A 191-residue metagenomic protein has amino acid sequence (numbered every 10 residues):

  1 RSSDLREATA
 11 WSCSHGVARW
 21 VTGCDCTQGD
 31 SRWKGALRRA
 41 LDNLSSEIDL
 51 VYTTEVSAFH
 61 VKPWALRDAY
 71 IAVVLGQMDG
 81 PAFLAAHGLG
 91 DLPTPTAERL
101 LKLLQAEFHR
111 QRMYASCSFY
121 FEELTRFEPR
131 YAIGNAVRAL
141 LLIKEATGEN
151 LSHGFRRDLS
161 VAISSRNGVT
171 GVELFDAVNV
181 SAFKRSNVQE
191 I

Functional and structural regions predicted by a protein language model:
L5-A10, G23-C26: N-terminal regions that are enriched for targeting/export leaders and immediately downstream pro/stem segments
R6-T9, A18, C117: Aromatic- and acid-rich polysaccharide-binding/catalytic face of secreted or lumenal carbohydrate-active enzymes
W20-L44: Charged, amphipathic alpha-helical linkers/stalks
L37-I48, F155, L159: Generic hydrophobic, helix-prone segments enriched in Leu/Val/Ile
Y52: Conserved acidic
S57-I191: Histidine-centered catalytic/metal-binding microenvironments
